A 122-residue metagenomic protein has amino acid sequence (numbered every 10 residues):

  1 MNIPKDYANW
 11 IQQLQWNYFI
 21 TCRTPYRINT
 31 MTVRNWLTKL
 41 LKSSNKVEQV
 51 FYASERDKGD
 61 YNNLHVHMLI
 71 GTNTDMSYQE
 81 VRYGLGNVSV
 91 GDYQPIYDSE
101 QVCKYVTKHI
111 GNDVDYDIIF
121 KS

Functional and structural regions predicted by a protein language model:
M1-L64, T72-S122: Right-hand nucleic-acid polymerase module
H67: An acidic/histidine-cluster motif and surrounding catalytic segment that typifies divalent-metal-assisted enzyme active
